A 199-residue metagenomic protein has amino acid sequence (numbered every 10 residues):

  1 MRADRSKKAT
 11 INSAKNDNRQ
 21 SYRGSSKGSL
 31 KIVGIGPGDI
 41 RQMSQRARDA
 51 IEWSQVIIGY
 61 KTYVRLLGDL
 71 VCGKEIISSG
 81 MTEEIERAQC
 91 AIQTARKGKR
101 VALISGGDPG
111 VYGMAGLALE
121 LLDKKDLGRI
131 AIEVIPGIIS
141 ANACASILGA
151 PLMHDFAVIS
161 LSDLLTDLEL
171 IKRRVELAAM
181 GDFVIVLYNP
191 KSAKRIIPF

Functional and structural regions predicted by a protein language model:
R2-I132: Class I S-adenosyl-L-methionine
R2-K8, N12, Y22-S29, I139-F199: Beta-strand/loop-alpha-helix module characteristic of Rossmann-like adenine-cofactor folds
I40, V64, I132-I135, G149 (+1 more regions): Generic secondary-structure boundary/loop-capping signal
R96-G149, L161-L164, V184-I197: A glycine-rich beta-strand to alpha-helix segment that forms a phosphate/ribose-binding loop at ligand/cofactor sites
